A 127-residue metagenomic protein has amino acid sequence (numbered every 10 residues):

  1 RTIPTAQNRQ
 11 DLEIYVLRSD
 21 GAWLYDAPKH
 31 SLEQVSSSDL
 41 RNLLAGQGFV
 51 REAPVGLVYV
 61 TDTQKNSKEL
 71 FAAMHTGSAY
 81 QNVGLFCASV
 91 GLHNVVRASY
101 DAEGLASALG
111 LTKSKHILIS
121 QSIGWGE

Functional and structural regions predicted by a protein language model:
R1-A53: N-terminal amphipathic, basic helical "cap/leader" segment at the start of enzyme domains
T2-P4, N8, Y100-G110: Beta-rich nucleic-acid/ligand-interaction surfaces
I14, L57, T61-S107: Small-aliphatic-rich amphipathic alpha-helix that forms the alpha element of a beta-alpha
L17-S19, V60, G124: Structured loops at beta-to-helix junctions and adjacent beta-edge loops in soluble globular domains
D20, T63-K65, E127: Residues that cap or initiate secondary-structure elements
H30-E33, G48, E69-A72, E103 (+2 more regions): Flexible, active-site-adjacent loop/turn segments at secondary-structure boundaries
A53-V55, V90-N94, K115-I119: A short pocket-lining beta-strand/turn micro-motif at the edge of beta-sheets
G110-E127: A glycine-rich helix N-cap at a beta->alpha junction
